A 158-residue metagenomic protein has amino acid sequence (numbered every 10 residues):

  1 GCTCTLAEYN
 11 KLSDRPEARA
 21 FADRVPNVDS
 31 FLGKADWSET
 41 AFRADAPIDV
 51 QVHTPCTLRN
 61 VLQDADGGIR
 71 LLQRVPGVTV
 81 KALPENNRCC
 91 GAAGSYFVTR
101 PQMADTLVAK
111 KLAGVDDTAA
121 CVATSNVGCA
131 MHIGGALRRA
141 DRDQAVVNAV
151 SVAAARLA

Functional and structural regions predicted by a protein language model:
G1-A158: Iron-sulfur cluster-binding electron-transfer modules in prokaryotic oxidoreductases
